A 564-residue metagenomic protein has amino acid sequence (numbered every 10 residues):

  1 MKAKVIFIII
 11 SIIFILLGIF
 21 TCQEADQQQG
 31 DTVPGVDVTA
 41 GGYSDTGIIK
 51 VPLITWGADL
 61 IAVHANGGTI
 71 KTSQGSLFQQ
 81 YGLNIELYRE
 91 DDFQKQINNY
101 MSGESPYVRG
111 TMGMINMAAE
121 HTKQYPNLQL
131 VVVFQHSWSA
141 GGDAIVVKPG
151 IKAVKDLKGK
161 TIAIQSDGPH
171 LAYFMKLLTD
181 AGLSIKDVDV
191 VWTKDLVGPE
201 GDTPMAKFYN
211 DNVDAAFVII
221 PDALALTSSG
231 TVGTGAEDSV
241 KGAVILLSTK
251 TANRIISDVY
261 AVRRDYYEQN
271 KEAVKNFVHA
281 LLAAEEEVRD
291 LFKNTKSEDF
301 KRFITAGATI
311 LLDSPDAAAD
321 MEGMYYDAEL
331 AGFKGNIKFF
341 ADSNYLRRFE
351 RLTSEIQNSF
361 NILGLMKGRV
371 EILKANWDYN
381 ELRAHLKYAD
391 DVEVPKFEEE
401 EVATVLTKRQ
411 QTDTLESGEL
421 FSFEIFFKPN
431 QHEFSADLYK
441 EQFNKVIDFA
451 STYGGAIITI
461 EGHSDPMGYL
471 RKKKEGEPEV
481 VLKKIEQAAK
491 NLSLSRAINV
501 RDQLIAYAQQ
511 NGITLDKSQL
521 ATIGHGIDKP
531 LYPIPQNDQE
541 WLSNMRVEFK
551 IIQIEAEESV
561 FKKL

Functional and structural regions predicted by a protein language model:
I9-G18: Bacterial N-terminal signal peptides
G18-M101, Y326, L330-D413: N-terminal hydrophobic or amphipathic helices and topogenic motifs
A25-P204, D214-I220, G242-S248: Short, glycine-/small- and polar/acidic-enriched structural segments that line small-molecule recognition paths
L60, Q94, N98, S102 (+15 more regions): Solvent-exposed, polar/charged alpha-helical surfaces in well-ordered, non-transmembrane soluble domains, broadly
M112-M114, T122-K123, D187-A308: Pocket-lining segment of extracytoplasmic ligand-binding domains
E268-L365: Secondary-structure end/capping motifs
W377-T459, M467-V480, D538, I552-L564: Periplasmic peptidoglycan-binding/tethering modules of Gram-negative envelope proteins
S464-F561: Periplasmic OmpA-like peptidoglycan-binding domain that tethers envelope proteins to the cell wall
